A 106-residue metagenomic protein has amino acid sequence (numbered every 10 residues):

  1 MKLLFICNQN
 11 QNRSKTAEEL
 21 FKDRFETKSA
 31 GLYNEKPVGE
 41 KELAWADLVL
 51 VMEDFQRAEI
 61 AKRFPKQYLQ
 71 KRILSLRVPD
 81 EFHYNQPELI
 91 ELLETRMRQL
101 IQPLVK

Functional and structural regions predicted by a protein language model:
M1-K106: Short polar/charged helix/loop
